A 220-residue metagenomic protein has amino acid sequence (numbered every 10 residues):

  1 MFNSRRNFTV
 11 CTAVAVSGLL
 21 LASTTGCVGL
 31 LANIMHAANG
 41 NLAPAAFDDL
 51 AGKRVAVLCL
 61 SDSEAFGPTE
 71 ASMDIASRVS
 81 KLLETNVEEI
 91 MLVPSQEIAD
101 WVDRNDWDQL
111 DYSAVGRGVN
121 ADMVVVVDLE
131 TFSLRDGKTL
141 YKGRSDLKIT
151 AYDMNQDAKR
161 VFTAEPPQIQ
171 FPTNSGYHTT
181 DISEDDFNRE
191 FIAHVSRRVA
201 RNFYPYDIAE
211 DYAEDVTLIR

Functional and structural regions predicted by a protein language model:
N7-T9: N-terminal export leaders
T12-V16: Sec-dependent signal peptide hydrophobic core
A22-G26: C-terminal motif of bacterial Sec signal peptides marking the signal peptidase cleavage site
C27-G52, M154-R220: C-terminal/domain-edge helix-coil "capping" segments
F47, G67-I75, R104-W107, G116 (+3 more regions): Extracytoplasmic/periplasmic, Sec-exported soluble proteins
R54-V126, V161-T163, A193-D207: N-terminal segment of the mature soluble domain
C59-S61, Q96-E97, D128-T131, I149-D153 (+1 more regions): A mature extracytoplasmic/lumenal domain signature
N105-V161, N174-S175: Surface-exposed short loop/turn segments
